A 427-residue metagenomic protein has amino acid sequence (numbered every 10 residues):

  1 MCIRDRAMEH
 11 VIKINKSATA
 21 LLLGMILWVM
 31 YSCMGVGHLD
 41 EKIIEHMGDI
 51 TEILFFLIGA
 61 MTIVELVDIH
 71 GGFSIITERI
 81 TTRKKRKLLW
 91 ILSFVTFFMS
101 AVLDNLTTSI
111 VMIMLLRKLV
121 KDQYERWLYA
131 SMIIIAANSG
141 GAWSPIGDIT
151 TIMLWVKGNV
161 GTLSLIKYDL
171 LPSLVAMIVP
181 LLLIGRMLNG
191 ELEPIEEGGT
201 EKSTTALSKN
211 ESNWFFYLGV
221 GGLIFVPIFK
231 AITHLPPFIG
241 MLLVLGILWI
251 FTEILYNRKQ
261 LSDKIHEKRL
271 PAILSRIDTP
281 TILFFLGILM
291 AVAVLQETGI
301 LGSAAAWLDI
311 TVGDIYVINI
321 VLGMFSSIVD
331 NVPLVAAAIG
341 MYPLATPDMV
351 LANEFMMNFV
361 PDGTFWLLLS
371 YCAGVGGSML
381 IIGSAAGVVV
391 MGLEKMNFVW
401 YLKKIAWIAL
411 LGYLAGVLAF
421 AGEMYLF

Functional and structural regions predicted by a protein language model:
M1-I3: Short, small-residue-biased leader/transition segments that mark boundaries at the very start of proteins
D5-L22, I224-I254: Flexible hinge motifs at transmembrane-helix junctions and intramembrane kinks/re-entrant loops in multi-pass membrane
V11-S17, L39-I53, T162-P172, S208 (+4 more regions): Interfacial loop-to-helix junctions that mark the boundaries of transmembrane helices in multi-pass membrane
D40-E125, T279-F355: Membrane-embedded alpha-helical segments and adjacent helix-loop junctions characteristic of multi-pass solute
R86-L92, K121-M132, V160-L171, V321 (+2 more regions): Membrane-interface alpha-helices at helix entry/exit sites of multi-pass transporters
S100-I110, W127-G158, P180-G185, I328-I339 (+2 more regions): Alpha-helical transmembrane segments and, especially, the helix-loop junctions at the ends of these helices
D122-W127, W143-S144, M153, L163-L207 (+3 more regions): Juxtamembrane and boundary regions of transmembrane helices in multi-pass small-molecule transporters and channels
T204-Y217, H266-I288, A306-V312: Membrane-water interface at loop-to-transmembrane-helix junctions
